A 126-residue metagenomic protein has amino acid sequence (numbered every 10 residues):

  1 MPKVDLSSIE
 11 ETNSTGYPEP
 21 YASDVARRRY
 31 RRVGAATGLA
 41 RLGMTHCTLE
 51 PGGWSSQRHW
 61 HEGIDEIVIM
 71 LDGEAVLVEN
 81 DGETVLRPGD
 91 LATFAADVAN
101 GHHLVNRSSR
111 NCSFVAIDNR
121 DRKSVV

Functional and structural regions predicted by a protein language model:
M1-R41, P51: A short, N-terminal "cap"/entry segment at the start of jelly-roll beta-barrel domains of the cupin/DSBH fold
R29-Y30, T45-H61, A99: Conserved short histidine dyad/triad with adjacent acidic residue
G38, A96-R122: Ligand-binding loop in jelly-roll beta-barrel domains
H46-E50, W60-V78, I117-N119: Short, conserved beta-strand element in jelly-roll/cupin
E50-W54, E74, E83, V98-N100 (+1 more regions): Short, charged/polar surface micro-motifs in flexible loops or helix N-caps
N80-D97: Short acidic-glycine-tyrosine-enriched beta hairpin
V125-V126: Conserved small/polar residues in nucleotide/adenosyl-binding loops
